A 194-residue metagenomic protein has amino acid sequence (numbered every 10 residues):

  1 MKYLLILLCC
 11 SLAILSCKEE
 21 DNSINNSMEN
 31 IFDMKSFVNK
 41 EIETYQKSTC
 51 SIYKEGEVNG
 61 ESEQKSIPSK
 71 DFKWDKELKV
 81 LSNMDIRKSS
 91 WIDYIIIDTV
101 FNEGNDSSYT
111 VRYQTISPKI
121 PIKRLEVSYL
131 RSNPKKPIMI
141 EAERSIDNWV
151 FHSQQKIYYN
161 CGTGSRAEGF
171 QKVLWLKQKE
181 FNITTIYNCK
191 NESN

Functional and structural regions predicted by a protein language model:
M1-L5: Positively charged n-region of N-terminal signal peptides that target proteins for export
C9-C10: Cysteine-centered motifs
A13-S16: C-terminal motif of bacterial Sec signal peptides marking the signal peptidase cleavage site
E20-S23: Charge-biased, low-complexity intrinsically disordered regions
N26-S48: Post-signal peptide N-terminal segment of mature Sec-exported envelope proteins
I42-S132: Surface-exposed acidic loop/strand-edge motifs in secreted or periplasmic proteins that form small linear binding
S108-N194: Gly/Pro-enriched, hydrophobic low-complexity segments that function as extracytoplasmic propeptides/linkers
